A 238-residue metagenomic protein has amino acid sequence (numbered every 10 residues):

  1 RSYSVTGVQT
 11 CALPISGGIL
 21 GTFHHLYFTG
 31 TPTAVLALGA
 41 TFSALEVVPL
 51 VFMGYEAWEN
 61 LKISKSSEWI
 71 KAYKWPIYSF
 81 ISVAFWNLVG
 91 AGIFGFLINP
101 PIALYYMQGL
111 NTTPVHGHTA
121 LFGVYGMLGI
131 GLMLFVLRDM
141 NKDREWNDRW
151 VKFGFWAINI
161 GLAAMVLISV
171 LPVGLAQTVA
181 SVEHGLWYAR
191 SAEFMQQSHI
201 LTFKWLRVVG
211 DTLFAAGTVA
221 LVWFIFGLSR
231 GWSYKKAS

Functional and structural regions predicted by a protein language model:
R1-C11: Single conserved hydrophobic/aromatic residue that forms the stacking wall/gate of nucleotide- or nucleobase-binding
V8, T22-A34, M53-W75, Y106 (+4 more regions): Membrane-interfacial helix termini and the short, flexible loops that connect transmembrane helices in multi-pass
I15-F28, V89-F94, V166: Hydrophobic alpha-helical transmembrane segments and adjacent interfacial helices in integral membrane proteins
G21-F42, F96-G117, P172-K204: Membrane-interface interhelical loops and short amphipathic "cap" helices that link adjacent transmembrane segments
V83-L88, G154-A176: Hydrophobic alpha-helical membrane-insertion segments
F85-G90, F94-L137, A163: C-terminal catalytic subdomain
H116-L128, M195-V219: Hydrophobic alpha-helical transmembrane segments
H118, I160, V222: Divalent metal-coordination and catalytic microenvironments
